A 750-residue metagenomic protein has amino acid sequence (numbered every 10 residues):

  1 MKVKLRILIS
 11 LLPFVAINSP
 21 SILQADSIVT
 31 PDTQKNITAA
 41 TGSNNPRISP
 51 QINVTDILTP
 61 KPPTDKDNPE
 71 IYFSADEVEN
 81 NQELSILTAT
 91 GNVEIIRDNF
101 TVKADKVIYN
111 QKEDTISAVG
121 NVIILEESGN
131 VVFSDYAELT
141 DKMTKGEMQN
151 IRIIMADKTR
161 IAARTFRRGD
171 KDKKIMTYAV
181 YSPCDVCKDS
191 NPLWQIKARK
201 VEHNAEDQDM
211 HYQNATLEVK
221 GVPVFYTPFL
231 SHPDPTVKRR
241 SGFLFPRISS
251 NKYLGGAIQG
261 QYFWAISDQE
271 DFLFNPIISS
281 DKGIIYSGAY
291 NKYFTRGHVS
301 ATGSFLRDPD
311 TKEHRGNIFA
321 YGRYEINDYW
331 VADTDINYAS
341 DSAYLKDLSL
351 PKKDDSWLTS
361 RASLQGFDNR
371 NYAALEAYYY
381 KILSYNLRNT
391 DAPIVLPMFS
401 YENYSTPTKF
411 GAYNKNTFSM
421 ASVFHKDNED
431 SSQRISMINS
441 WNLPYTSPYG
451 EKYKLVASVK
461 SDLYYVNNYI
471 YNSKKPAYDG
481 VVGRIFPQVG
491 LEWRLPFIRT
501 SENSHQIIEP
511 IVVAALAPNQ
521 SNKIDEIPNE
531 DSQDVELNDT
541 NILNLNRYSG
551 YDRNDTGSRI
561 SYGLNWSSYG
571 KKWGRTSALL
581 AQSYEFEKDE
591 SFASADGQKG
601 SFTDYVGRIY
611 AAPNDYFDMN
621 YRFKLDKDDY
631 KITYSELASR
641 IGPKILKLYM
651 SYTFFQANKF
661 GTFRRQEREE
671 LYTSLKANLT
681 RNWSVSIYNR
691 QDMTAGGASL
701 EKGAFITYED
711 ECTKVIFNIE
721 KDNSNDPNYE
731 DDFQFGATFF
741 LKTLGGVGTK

Functional and structural regions predicted by a protein language model:
M1-I9: Bacterial N-terminal signal peptides that target proteins for export
I9-N18: Bacterial N-terminal signal peptides
S19-A25: Sec/Tat signal peptide C-region and signal peptidase I cleavage site
A25-T177, Q195-A198, E202-H203, Q208-M210 (+1 more regions): N-terminal amphipathic/hydrophobic interface segments
R97, P183-C184: Short, solvent-exposed loop/turn segments at secondary-structure junctions
Y136-E147, I153-S182, D189-I196, N204-K750: Outer-membrane beta-barrel proteins and related beta-barrel translocases across Gram-negative bacteria
